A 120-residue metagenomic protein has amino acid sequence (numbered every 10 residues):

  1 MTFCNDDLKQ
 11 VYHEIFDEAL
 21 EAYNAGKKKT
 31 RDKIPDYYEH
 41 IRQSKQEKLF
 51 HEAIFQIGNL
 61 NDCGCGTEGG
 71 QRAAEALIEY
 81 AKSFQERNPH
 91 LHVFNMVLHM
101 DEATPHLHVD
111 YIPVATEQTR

Functional and structural regions predicted by a protein language model:
M1-R120: N-terminal nicking endonuclease/strand-transfer module with a His-rich metal-binding environment and a catalytic Tyr
